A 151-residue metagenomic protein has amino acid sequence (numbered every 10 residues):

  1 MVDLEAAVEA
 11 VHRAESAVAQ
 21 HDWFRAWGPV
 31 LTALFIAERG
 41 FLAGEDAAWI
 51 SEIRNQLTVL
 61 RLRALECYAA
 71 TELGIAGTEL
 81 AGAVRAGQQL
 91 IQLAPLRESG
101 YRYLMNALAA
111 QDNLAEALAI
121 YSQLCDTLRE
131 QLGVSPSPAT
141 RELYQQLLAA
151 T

Functional and structural regions predicted by a protein language model:
M1-T151: Intrinsically disordered, charged and Pro/Gly-enriched terminal/linker segments that flank large helical-solenoid
